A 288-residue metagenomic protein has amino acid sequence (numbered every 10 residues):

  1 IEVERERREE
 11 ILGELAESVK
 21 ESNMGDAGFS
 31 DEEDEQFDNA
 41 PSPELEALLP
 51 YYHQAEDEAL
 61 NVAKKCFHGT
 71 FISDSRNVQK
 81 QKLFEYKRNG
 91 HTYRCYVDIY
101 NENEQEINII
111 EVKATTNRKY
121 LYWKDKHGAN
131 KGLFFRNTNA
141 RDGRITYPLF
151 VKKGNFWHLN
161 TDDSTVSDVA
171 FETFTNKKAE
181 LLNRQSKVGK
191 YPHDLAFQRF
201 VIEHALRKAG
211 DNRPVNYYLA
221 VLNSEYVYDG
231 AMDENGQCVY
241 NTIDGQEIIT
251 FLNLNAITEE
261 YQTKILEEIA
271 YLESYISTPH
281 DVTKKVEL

Functional and structural regions predicted by a protein language model:
I1-I109, T115-N155, D229, L288: Metal-dependent nuclease catalytic cores that hydrolyze phosphodiester bonds in DNA/RNA, characterized by
Y86-C95, E102-D281: Nucleic-acid nuclease catalytic cores
V282-V286: ATP-dependent helicase/translocase motor core
